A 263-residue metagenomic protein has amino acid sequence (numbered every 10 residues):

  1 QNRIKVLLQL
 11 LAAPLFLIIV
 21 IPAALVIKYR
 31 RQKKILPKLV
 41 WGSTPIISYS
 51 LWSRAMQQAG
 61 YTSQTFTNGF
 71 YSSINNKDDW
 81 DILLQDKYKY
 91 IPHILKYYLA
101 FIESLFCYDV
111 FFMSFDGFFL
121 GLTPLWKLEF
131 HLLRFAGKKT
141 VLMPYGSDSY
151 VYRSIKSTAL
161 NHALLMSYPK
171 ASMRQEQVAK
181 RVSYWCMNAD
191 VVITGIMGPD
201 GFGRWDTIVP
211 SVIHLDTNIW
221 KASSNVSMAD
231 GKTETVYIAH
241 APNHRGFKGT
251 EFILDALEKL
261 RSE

Functional and structural regions predicted by a protein language model:
N2-W80, S183, A189: N-terminal subdomain of nucleotide-sugar transferases
P37-S43, I102-L125, K139-L142: Short N-terminal targeting/anchoring amphipathic segment
K77-I82, L142-Q175: Acceptor-binding helix/loop patch of EC 2.4 sugar-transfer enzymes, predominantly nucleotide-sugar-dependent
L84-S104: Glycine-rich, highly charged phosphate/nucleotide-binding loops
I102-F106, L128-K139, A159-V191: Membrane-proximal helix-turn-helix segments that form the acceptor-binding/catalytic region of lipid-linked
V151-Y152, A171-W220, D255: A short, active-site helix/loop in glycosyltransferases that binds the activated sugar's phosphate group
V209-A222, V226-K248, L254-L257: Conserved donor-binding/catalytic core segment of Leloir-type glycosyltransferases
E258-E263: Nucleotide-activated donor-binding/catalytic signature segment of Leloir-type glycosyltransferases, i.e., the conserved
